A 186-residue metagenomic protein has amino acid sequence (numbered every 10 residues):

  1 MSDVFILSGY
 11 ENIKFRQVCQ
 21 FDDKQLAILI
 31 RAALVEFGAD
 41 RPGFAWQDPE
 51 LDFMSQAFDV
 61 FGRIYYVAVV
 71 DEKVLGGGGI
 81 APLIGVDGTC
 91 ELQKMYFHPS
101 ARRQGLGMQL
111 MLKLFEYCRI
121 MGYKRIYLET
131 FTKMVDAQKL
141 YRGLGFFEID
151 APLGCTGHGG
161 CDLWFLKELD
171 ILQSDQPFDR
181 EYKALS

Functional and structural regions predicted by a protein language model:
V4-I13, Q17-Q93, H98-S100, M111-K113 (+4 more regions): Acetyl-CoA-dependent GNAT
K24, Q104, L163: Glycine-centered loop/turn positions within well-structured domains that cap or flank conserved ligand/cofactor-binding
K73, M95-L112, R119-M121, R125 (+2 more regions): Conserved glycine-rich acetyl-CoA-binding loop
K124-Y127, F131-S186: C-terminal "cap" of GNAT-fold acetyltransferases
